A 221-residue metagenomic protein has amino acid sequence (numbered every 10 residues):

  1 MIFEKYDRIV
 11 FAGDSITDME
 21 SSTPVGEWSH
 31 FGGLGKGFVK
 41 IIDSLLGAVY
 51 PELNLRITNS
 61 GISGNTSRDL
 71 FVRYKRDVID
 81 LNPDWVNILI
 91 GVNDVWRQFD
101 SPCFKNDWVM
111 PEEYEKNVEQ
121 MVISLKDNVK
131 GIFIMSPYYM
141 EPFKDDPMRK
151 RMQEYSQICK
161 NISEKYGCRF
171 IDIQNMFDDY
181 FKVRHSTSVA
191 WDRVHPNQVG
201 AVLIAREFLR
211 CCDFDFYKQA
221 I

Functional and structural regions predicted by a protein language model:
I2-G32: Short glycine-rich His-centered loop
I2-K5, K36, K40-R56, N65-I221: Alpha-helical cap/lid subdomain in secreted, periplasmic, or secretory-pathway luminal O-acyl-processing enzymes
I16-T17, I62-S67: Short active-site-proximal "capping" loops at secondary-structure junctions
S29, G33, G61-I62, E207: Conserved active-site regions of diverse hydrolases
